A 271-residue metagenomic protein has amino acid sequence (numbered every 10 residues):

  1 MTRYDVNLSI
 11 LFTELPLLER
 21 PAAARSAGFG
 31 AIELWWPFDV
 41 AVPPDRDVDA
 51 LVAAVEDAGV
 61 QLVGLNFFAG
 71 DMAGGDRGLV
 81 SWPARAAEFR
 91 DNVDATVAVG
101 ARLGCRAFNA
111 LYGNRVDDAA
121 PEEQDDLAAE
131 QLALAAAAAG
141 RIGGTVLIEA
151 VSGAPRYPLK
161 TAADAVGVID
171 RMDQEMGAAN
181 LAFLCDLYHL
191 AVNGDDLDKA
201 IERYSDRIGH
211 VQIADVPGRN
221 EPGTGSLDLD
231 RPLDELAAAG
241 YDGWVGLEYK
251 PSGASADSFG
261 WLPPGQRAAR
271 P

Functional and structural regions predicted by a protein language model:
M1-D5, S9-I10, E14-G28, A95-A98 (+4 more regions): Histidine-acidic metal/acid-base catalytic patches
M1-L8, G64-L79, Y112-V116: N-terminal small/glycine-rich loop or linker at the start of catalytic domains across soluble metabolic enzymes
I10-F12, W36-F38, F68-D71, Y112-V116 (+4 more regions): Active-site-proximal loop/turn and secondary-structure-junction residues that shape catalytic pockets, frequently
E33, G64-N66, N109, L147 (+2 more regions): Conserved beta-strand positions in the central sheet of alpha/beta enzyme cores
E33-E56, Y112-V116, A120: Glycine-rich, proline-tolerant flexible connector loops at the mouths of alpha/beta enzymes
D47-D57, Q131-A135, R231-E235: Catalytic-core regions built around general acid/base machinery
V55-F67: Glycine-rich, aromatic-flanked loop segments that form ligand/cofactor-binding clefts across common enzyme folds
E56-D57, D76-A182: Active-site acidic/histidine proton-transfer and metal-coordination neighborhood in alpha/beta enzyme cores
